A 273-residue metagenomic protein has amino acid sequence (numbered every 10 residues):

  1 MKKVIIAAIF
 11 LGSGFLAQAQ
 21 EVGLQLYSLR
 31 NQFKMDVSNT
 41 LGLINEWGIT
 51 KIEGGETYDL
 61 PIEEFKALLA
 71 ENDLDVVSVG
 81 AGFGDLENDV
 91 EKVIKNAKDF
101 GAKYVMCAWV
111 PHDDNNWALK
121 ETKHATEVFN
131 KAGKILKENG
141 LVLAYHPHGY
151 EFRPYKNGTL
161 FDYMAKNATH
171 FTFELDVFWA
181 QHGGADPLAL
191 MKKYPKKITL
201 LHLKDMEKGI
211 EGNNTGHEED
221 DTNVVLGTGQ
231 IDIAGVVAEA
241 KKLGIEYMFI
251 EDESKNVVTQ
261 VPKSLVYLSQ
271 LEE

Functional and structural regions predicted by a protein language model:
M1-E21: Bacterial Sec-dependent N-terminal signal peptides
F15-Y104, E273: N-terminal pre-domain/capping segments
V22-Q25, I52-G54, V76-A81, V105-C107 (+4 more regions): Hydrophobic faces of well-ordered beta-strands that scaffold small-molecule active sites in alpha/beta enzyme cores
L24, I44, I52, L69 (+8 more regions): Conserved, mostly hydrophobic/aromatic
R30-M35, K51-E63, A81-D89, D113-N116 (+5 more regions): Acidic-and-aromatic substrate-binding clefts and catalytic sites of carbohydrate-active enzymes
T50-K51, F83-T172, V258: Active-site acidic/histidine proton-transfer and metal-coordination neighborhood in alpha/beta enzyme cores
E138-G227: Acidic/histidine-rich catalytic cores of soluble enzymes
V257-E273: C-terminal helical cap(s) of enzyme catalytic domains, especially alpha/beta-barrels
